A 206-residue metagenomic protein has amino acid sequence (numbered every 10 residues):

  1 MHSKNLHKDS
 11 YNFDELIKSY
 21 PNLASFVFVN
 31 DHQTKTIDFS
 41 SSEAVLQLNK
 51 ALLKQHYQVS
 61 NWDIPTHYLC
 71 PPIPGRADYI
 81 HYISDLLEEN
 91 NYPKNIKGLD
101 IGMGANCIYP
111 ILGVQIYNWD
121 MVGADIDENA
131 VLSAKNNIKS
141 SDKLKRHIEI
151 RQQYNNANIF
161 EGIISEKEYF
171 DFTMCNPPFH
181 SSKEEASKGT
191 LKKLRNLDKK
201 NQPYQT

Functional and structural regions predicted by a protein language model:
M1-C70, D85: N-terminal auxiliary segments of SAM/dcSAM-dependent transferases
L52-H56, P74-K97: Conserved alpha-helix/loop element of class I SAM-dependent methyltransferases that forms part of the SAM/SAH-binding
D85, I111, Q115, N136-S140: Short, well-ordered alpha-helices that flank and scaffold nucleotide-derived cofactor binding pockets
P93-A105, V122: Conserved class I S-adenosyl-L-methionine
M103, E128, F179: Short, glycine/acidic-enriched loop or turn micro-motifs at the edges of active sites
A105-W119: Conserved SAM-binding loop of SAM-dependent methyltransferases across substrates and taxa, primarily the Class I
A124-C175: S-adenosyl-L-methionine
P177-T206: Mobile active-site "lid"/loop adjacent to the S-adenosyl-L-methionine
